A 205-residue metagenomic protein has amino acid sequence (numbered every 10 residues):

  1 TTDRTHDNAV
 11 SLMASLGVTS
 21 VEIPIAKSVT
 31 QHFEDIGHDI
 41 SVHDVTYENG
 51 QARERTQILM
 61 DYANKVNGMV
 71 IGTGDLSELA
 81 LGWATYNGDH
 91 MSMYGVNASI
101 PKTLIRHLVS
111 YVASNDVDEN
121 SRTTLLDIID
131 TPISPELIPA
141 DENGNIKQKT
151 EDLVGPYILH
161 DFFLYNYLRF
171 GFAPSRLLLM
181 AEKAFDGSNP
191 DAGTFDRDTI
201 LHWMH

Functional and structural regions predicted by a protein language model:
T1-H205: ATP/NTP-dependent adenylation/nucleotidyl-transfer catalytic domains that generate, transfer, or process NMP-activated
